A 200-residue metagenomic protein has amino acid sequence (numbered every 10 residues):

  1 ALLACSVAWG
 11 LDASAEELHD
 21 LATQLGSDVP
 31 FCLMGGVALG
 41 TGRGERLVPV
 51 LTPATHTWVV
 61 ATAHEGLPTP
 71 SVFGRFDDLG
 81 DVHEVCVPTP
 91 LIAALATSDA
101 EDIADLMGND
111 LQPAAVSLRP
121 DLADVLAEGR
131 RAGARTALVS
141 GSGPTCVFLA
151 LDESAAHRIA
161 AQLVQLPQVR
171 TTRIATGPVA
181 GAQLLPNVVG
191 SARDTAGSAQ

Functional and structural regions predicted by a protein language model:
A1-A15, F31-G35: DPxDG-like acidic metal-binding loop motif
A1-A8, S140-L149: Short, small-residue alpha-helix embedded
L2, L18-H19, L126, A160: Generic structural marker for isolated residues within well-ordered, non-membrane alpha-helices of soluble domains
D20, Q24-L25, L39-P49: Active-site glycine-rich loop that binds ribose-phosphate moieties when present
V37-L39, W58-V60, V147: Conserved hydrophobic/aromatic beta-strand scaffold that supports enzyme active sites
R43-T136, L151-H157, A161-V164, R170-Q200: Conserved, helical-rich catalytic subdomain that frames metal- and/or nucleotide-binding sites in enzyme alpha/beta
